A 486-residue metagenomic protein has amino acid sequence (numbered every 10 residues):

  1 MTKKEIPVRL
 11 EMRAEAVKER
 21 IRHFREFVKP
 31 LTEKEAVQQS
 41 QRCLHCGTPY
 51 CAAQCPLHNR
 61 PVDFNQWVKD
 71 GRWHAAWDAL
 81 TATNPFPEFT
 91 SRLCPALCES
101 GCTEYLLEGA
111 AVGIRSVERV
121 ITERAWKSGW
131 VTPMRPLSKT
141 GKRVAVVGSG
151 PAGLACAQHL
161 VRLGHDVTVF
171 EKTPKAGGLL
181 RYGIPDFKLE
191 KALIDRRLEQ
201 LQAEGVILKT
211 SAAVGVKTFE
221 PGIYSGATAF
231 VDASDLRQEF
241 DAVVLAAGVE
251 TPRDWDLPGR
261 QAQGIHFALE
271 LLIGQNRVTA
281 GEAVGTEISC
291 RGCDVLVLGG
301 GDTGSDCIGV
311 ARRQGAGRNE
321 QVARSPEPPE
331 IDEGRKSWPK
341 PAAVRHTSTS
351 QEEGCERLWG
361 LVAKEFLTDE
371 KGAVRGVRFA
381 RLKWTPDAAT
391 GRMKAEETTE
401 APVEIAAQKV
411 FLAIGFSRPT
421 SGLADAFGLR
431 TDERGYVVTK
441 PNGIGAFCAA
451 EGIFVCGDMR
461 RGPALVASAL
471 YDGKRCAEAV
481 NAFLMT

Functional and structural regions predicted by a protein language model:
K3-K29, H58-D70, A75-T81, A110-R115 (+7 more regions): Beta1-alpha1 glycine-rich phosphate/pyrophosphate-binding loop at the start of Rossmann-like nucleotide-binding domains
R20-Q39, R60-R92, E108-S138, Q275-N276: Ferredoxin-type iron-sulfur electron-transfer modules in oxidoreductases and energy-metabolism complexes
V37-D70, W77, T81-A111, G148 (+4 more regions): Cysteine-centered iron-sulfur cluster-binding motifs in ferredoxin-type domains/subunits of redox enzymes
A75, S138, R143-V147, D195-L257 (+4 more regions): Feature captures the FAD/FMN-dependent oxidoreductase FAD-binding
I121-S138, E199-T210, P252-Q314, D432-A449: Glycine-rich dinucleotide-binding loop and its adjacent helix/turn
V144-V146, V167, V295, I453: Conserved hydrophobic helix-helix packing surfaces used for dimerization/oligomerization
Q261-G292, P386-P463: FAD-site-proximal beta/loop scaffold in flavoenzymes
G304-G309, Q314, M459-T486: A conserved FAD-binding loop/helix module that cradles the flavin
